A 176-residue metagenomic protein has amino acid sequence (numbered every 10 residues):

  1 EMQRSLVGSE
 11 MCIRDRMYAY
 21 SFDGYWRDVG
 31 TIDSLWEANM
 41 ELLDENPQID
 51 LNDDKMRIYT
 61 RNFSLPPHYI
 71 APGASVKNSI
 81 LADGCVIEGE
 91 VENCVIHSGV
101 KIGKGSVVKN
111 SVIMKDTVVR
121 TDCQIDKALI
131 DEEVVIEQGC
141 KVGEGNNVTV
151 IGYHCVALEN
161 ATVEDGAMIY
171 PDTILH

Functional and structural regions predicted by a protein language model:
E1, G24, V100, T117 (+1 more regions): Generic anion/oxyanion-binding catalytic loop in active/binding sites
E1-G8, C12-I13: Single conserved hydrophobic/aromatic residue that forms the stacking wall/gate of nucleotide- or nucleobase-binding
R4, D28, T149: Residues that recognize and position ribonucleotide moieties
R14-R16, N146: Short coil/turn connectors at secondary-structure junctions
R16-K101, V107: Extended, small-residue-rich solenoid/repeat segments and analogous flexible loops that form exposed scaffolds
C94, G103-H176: Glycine-rich hexapeptide-repeat left-handed beta-helix
